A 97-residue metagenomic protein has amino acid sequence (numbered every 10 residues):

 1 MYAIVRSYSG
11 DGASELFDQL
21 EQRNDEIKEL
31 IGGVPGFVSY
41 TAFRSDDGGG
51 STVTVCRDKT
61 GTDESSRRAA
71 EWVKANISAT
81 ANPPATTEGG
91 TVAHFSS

Functional and structural regions predicted by a protein language model:
M1-S51, R57-E71, I77-S97: Short S/T/G/P-rich N-terminal loop/turn motif that feeds into the first structured element of a domain
